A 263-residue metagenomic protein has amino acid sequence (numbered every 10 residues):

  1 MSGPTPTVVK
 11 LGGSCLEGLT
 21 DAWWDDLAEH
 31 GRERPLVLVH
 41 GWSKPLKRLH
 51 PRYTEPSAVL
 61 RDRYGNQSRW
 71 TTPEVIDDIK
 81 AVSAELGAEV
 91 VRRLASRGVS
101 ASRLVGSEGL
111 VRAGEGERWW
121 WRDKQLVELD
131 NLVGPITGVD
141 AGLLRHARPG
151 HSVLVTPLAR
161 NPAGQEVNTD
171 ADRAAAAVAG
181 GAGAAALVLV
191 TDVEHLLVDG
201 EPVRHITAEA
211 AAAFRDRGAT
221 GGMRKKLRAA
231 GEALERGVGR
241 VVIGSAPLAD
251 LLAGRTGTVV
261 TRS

Functional and structural regions predicted by a protein language model:
M1-P247: Nucleotide/pyrophosphate-binding catalytic subdomain
A249-S263: Short, basic/aromatic-enriched C-terminal tail that caps enzymatic domains
